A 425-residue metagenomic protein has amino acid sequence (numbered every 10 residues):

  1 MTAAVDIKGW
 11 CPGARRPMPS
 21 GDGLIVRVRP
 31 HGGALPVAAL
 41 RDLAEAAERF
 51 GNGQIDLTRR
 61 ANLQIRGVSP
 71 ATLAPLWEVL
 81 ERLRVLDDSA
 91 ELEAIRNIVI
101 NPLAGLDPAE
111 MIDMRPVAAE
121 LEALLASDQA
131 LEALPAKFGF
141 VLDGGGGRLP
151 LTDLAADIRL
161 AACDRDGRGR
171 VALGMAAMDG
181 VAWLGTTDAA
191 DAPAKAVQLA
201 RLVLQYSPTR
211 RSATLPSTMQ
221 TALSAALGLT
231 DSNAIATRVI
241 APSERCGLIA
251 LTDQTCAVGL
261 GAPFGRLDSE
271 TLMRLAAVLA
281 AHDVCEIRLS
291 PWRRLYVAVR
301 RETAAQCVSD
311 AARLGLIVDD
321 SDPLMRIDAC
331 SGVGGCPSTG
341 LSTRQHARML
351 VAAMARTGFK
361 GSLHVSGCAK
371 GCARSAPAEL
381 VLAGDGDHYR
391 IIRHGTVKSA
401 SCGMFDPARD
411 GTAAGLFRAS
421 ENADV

Functional and structural regions predicted by a protein language model:
T2-A3, G23-D166, T186-T187, A194 (+1 more regions): Small-residue-enriched alpha-helical segments and adjacent helix-cap loops that form tight helix-helix packing
A4-P19, V318: Intrinsic, low-complexity N-terminal interaction/targeting segments
R15, L160-C163, G247-I249: Short amphipathic beta-strand and strand-loop transition segments with alternating hydrophobic
P19-R27, T252-G259: Gly-rich Lys/Arg/Thr-decorated short loops/hinges at beta-loop-alpha junctions or inter-strand turns that position
A71-T72, P208-R245: Terminal amphipathic helices with adjacent charged low-complexity linkers/tails
L134, F138-S217, V381-V425: Mobile "lid/hinge" segments at catalytic clefts and subdomain interfaces of large enzymes
L229-L289: Extended macromolecule-engaging scaffold surfaces, prototypically the DNA polymerase sliding clamp/PCNA/9-1-1 ring
L229-N233, L267-T271, R356, L363-H364 (+2 more regions): Rossmann-like S-adenosyl-L-methionine
